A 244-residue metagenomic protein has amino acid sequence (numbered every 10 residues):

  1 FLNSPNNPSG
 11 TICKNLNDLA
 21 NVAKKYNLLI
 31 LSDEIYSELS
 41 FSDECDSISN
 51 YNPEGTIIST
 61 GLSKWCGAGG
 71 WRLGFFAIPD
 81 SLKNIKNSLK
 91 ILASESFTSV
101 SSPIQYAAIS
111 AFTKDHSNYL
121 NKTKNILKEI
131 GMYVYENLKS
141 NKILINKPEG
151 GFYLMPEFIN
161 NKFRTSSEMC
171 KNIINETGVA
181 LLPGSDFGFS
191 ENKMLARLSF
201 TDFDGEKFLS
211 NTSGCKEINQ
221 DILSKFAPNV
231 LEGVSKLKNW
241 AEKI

Functional and structural regions predicted by a protein language model:
F1-D43: Active-site phosphate-binding strand-loop segment of PLP-dependent enzymes
K25-Y26, N141, T177: Helix C-cap/helix->beta junction micro-motif
E54-N125, M132-L138, Q220, V234-S235: Conserved core segment of the aminotransferase class I/II
I109, N125-Y135, I145-F158, N192-M194: Conserved glycine-rich beta-strand-loop-beta hairpin in the small C-terminal domain of fold type I
K162-E168, E206-L209: Short, conserved charged micro-motifs
N172-L181, F187-I244: PLP-dependent enzyme catalytic core of the Aspartate aminotransferase-like
